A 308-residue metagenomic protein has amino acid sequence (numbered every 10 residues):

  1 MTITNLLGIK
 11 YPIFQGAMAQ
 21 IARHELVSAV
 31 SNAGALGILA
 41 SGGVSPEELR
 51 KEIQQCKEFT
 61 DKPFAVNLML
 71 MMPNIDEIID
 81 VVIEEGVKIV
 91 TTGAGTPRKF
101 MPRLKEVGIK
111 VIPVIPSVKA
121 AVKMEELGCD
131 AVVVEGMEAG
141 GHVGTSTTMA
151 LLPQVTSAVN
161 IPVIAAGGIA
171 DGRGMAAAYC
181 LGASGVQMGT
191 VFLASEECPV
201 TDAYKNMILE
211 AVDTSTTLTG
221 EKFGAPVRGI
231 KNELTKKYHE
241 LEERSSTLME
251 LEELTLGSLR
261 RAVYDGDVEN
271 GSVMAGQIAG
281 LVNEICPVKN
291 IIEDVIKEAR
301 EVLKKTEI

Functional and structural regions predicted by a protein language model:
M1-A158, P162: Active-site entrance/lid segments in N-terminal catalytic domains of soluble metabolic enzymes
I21, I169-A170: Residue-level detector of alpha-helix initiation sites
M149-I164, A170-I308: Conserved active-site-proximal phosphate/metal-binding subdomains
